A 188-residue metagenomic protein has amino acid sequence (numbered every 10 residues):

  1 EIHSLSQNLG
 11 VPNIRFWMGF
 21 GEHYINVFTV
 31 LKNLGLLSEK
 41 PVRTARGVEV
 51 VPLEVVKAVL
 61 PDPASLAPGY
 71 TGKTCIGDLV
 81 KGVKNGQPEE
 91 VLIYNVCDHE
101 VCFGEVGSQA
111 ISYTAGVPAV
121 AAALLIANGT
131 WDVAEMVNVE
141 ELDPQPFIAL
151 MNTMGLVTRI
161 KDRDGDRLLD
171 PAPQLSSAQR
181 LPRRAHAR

Functional and structural regions predicted by a protein language model:
E1-R188: C-terminal catalytic/substrate-binding lobe primarily of soluble NAD(P)-dependent oxidoreductases
